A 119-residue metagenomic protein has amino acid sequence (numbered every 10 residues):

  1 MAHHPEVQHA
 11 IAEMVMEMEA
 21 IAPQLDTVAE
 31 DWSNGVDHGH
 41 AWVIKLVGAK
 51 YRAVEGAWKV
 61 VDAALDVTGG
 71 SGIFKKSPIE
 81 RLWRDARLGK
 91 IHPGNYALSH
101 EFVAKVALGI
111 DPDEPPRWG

Functional and structural regions predicted by a protein language model:
M1-M18: Glycine-rich beta->alpha junctions and the first turn(s) of the following alpha-helix
A12-M16, I44-A49, W118-G119: A ubiquitous short alpha-helical element
M14-L25, K50-V60, A86, K90-P93: Alpha-helical transition-metal enzyme core signature, strongest for iron centers
E19-Y51, L65-I73: C-terminal helix-coil-helix/basic helical segment that borders enzyme active sites and/or dimer interfaces and provides
V60-D66, A97-E101: Short segments within alpha-helical structural elements
S71-G119: Glycine-rich phosphate/cofactor-binding loops in nucleotide/flavin-utilizing enzymes
